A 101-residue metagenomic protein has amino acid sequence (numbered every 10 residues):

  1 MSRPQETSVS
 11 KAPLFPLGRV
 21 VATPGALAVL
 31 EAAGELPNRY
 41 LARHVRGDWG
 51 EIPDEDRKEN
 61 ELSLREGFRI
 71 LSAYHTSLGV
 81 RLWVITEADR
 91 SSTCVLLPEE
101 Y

Functional and structural regions predicted by a protein language model:
E6-L71: Compact soluble domain cores
L64-Y101: Short, compact, well-ordered microdomains
